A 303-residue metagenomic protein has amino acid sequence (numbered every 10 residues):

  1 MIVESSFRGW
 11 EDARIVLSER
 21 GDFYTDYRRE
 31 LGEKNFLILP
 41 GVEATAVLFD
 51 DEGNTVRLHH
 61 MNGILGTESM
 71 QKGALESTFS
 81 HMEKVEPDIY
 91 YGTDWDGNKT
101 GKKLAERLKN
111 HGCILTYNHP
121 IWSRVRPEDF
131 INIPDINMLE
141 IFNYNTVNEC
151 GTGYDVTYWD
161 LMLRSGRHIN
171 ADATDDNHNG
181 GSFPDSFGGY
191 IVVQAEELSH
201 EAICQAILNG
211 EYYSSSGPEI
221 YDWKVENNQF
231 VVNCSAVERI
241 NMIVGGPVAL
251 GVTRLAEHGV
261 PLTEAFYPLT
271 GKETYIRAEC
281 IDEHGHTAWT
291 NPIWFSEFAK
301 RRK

Functional and structural regions predicted by a protein language model:
M1-G112, N118, V125-P127, P134 (+4 more regions): A metal-dependent hydrolase metal-coordination microenvironment
E52-G66, S123-K303: Charged catalytic cores and adjacent phosphate/nucleic-acid-binding surfaces used for phosphate/nucleic-acid chemistry
G112-C113, E273: Short, high-confidence coil segments that cap the C-terminus of an alpha-helix and link into the following beta-strand
